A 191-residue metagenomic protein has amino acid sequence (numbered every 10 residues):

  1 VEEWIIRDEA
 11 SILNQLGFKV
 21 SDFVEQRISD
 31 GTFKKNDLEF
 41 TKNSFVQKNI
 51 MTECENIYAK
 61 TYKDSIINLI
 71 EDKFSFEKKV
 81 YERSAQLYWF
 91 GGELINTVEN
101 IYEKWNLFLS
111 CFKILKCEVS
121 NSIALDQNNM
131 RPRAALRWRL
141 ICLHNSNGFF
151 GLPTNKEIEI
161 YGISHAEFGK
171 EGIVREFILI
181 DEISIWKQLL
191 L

Functional and structural regions predicted by a protein language model:
V1-L191: C-terminal and inter-domain tail/linker signature
